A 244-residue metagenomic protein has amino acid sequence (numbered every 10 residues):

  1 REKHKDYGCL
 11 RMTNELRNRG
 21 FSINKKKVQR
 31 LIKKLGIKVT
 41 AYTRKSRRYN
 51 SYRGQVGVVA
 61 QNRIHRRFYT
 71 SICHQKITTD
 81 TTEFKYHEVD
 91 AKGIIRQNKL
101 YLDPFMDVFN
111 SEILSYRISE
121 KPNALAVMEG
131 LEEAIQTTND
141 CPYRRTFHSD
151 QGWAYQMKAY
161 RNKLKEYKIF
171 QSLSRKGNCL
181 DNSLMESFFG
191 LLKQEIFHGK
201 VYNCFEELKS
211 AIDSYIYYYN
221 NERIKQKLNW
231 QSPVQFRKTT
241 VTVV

Functional and structural regions predicted by a protein language model:
R1-I72, N178, S232-T240: Basic, flexible linker segments flanking DNA-binding modules in nucleic acid-interacting mobile-element proteins
G8, E112, C141-T146: Short, surface-exposed connector motifs at secondary-structure boundaries
M12, V28, I32, I64 (+11 more regions): Mobile genetic element proteins and their domesticated derivatives, centered on retroelements and DNA transposons
S51, Q55, S149-Q151, M157-K158 (+3 more regions): RNase H-like two-metal-ion nuclease catalytic core shared by retroviral integrases and related mobile-element nucleases
R66-L114: An active-site-proximal beta-strand-loop segment
N98-K99, R117-D140: Active-site beta-loop-alpha junctions of metal-dependent nucleic acid enzymes, especially the RNase H-like/DDE
N110-Y116, Q171-S174, H198-G199: Short small-residue beta-strand/loop micro-motif enriched in glycine and branched aliphatics
K165-I169, L191-V244: C-terminal domain-tail junction helix/linker
